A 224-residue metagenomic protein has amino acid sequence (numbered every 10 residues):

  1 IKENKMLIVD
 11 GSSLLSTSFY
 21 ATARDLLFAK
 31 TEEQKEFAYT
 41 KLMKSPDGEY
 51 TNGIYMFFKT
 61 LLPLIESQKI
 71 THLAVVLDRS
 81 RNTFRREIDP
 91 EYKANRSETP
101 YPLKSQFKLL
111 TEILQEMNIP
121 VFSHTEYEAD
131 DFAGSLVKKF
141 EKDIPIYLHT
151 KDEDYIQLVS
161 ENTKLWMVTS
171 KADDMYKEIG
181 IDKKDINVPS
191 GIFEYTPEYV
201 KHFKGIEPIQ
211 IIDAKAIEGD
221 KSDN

Functional and structural regions predicted by a protein language model:
I1-A74, F84-E87: Non-catalytic, usually N-terminal nucleic-acid engagement modules in DNA/RNA processing proteins
G11, R79, E153: Residues immediately flanking
L15-S16, R85, P90-K93, I156-V159: Generic, ordered loop/turn and secondary-structure boundary motif
T22-L27, I88-N95, N162-W166: Short secondary-structure boundary/capping segments
K35, R81-F84, I88, L103-F107 (+1 more regions): Membrane-targeting and insertion segments and their boundary/processing signals
T40-K44, A94-N224: Extended two-metal-dependent nuclease catalytic cores across DNA- and RNA-processing enzymes
F58, A74-V76, G134, I156: Residue-level recognition of well-ordered secondary-structure positions
A74-D78, W166-T169: Short internal beta-strands
